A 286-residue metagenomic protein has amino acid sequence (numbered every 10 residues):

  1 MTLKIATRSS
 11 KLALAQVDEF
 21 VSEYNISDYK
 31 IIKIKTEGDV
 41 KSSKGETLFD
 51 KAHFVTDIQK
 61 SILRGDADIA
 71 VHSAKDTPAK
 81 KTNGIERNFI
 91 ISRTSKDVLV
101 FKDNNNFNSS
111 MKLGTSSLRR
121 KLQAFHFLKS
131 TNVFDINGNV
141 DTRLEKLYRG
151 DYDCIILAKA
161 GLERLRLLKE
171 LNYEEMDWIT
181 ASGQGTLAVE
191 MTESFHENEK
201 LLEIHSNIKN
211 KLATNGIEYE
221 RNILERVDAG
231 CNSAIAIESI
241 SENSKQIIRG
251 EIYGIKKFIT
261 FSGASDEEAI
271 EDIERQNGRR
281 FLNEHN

Functional and structural regions predicted by a protein language model:
M1-E37, K41-S43, T47-F49, K121 (+1 more regions): Small-molecule-sensing regulatory modules
K4-A6, A70, N88, G114: Short, well-ordered beta-strand segments
S43-I69: Short, structured active-site "lid" loops
Q59-K60, D68, H72, K80-T82 (+3 more regions): Nucleotidyltransferase catalytic core that binds NTPs
L63-H72, D76, G150-A160: Alpha-to-beta junction loops
G65, I69-P78, T82, E190-E197: Ordered, amphipathic secondary-structure segments that act as subunit-interaction surfaces in large macromolecular
K75, N83-F134, S194-H196: A conserved helix-loop-strand patch within extracytoplasmic ligand-binding domains of the periplasmic binding
T77-K96, L167-S182: A short, gly/pro- and small-residue-rich
